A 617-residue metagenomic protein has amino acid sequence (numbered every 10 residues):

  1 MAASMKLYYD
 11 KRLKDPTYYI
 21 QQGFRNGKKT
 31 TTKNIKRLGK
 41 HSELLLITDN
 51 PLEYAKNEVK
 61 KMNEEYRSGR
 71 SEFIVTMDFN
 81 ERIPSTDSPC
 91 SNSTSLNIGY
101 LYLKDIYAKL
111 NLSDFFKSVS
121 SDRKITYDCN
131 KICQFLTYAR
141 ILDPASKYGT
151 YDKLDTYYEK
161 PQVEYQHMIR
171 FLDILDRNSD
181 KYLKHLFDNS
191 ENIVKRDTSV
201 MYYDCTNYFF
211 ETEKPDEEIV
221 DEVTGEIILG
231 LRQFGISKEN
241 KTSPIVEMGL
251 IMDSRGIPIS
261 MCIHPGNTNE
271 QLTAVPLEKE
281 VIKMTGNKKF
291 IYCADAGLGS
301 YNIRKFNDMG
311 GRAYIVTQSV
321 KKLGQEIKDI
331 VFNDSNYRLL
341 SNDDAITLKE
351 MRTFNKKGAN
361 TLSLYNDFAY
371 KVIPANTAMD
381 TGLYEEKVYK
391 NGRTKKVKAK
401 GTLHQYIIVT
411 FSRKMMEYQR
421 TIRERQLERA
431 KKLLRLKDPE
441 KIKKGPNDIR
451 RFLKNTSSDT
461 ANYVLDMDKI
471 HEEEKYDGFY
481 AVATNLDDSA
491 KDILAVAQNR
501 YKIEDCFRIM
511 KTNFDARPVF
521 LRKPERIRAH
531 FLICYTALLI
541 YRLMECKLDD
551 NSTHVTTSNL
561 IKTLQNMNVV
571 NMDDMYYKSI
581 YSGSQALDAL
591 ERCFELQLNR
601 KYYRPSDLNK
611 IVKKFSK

Functional and structural regions predicted by a protein language model:
M1-N130: Conserved glycine(s) in the ABC-transporter nucleotide-binding domain "signature"
A2-S4, D15-T17, G27, S113-K617: Anion-binding and metal-coordination hotspots
